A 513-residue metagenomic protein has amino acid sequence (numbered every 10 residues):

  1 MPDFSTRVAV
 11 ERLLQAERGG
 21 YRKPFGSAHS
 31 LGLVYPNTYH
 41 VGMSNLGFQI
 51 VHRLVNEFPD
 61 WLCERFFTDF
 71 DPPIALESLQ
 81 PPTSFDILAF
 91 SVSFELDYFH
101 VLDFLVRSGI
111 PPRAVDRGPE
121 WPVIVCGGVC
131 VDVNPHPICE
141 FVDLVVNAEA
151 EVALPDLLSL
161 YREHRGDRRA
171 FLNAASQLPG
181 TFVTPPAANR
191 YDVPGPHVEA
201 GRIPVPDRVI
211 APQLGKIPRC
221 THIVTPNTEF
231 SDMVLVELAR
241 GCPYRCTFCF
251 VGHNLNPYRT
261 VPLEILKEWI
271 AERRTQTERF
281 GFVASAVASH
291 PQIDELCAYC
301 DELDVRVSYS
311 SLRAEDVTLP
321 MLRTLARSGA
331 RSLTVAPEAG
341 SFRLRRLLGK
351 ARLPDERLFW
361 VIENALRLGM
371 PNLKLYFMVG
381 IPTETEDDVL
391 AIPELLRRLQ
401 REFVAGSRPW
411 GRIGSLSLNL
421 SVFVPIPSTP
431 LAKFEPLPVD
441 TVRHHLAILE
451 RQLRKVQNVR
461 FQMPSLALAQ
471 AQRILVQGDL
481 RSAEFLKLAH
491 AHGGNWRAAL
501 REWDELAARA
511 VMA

Functional and structural regions predicted by a protein language model:
M1-G20, S27, L31-L33, L446 (+1 more regions): Radical SAM enzyme core and accessory elements
D3-G32, Y39-H40, P186-L235: N-terminal [4Fe-4S]-dependent radical SAM core
L33-V34, T38, L96, K267-K374 (+1 more regions): Conserved SAM/AdoMet-binding glycine-rich loop
N45, N227-L263: Canonical Radical SAM [4Fe-4S] cluster-binding loop centered on the CxxxCxxC motif and its immediate flanking residues
F48-I50, E140-V142, Y161-R162, H253 (+6 more regions): Short secondary-structure boundary/capping segments
I50-L62, D301-E302: Short helix-loop-beta junction
T68-H197, P427-D479, K487-A498: Glycine-rich beta-alpha loop elements in corrinoid/cobalamin-binding modules across cobalamin-dependent enzymes
A188-R190, Y244, P291-I293, P320-M321 (+5 more regions): Flexible glycine/acidic-rich beta-alpha junction loops that bind and position SAM and/or redox cofactors in anaerobic
